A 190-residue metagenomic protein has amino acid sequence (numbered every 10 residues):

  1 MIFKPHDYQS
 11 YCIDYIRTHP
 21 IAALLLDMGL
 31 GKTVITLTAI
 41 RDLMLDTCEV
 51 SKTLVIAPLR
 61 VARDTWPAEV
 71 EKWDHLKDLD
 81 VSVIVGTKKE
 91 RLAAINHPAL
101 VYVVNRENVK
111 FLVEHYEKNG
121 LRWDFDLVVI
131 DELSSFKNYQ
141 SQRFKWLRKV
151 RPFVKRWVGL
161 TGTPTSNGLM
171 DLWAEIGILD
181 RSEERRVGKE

Functional and structural regions predicted by a protein language model:
M1-R143, K149-F153, E184, K189: SF2 helicase/translocase NTPase motor core, specifically the RecA-like lobe 1 inter-motif segment between Walker
M28-G29, V154-L169, G177: Conserved helicase ATPase motor motifs in RecA-like P-loop NTPase domains
L37, E69, N167-L179: PAPS/PAP-binding and catalytic site of the sulfotransferase fold
G162-T163, G177-K189: Interdomain motor-coupling "hinge/lid" segment immediately C-terminal to the ATP-binding subdomain of NTP-driven enzymes
